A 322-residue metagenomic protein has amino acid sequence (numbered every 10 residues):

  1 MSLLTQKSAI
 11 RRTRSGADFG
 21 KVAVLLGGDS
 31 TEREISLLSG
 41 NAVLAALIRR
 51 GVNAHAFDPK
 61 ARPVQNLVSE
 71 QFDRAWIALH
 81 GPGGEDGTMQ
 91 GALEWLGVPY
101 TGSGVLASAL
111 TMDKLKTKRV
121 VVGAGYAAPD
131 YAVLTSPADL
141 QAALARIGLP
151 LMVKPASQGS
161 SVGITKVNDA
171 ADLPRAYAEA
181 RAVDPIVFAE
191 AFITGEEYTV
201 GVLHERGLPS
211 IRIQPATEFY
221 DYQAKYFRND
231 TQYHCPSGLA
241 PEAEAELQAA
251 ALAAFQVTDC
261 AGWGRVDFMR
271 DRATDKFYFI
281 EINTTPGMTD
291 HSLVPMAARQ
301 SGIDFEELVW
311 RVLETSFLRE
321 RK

Functional and structural regions predicted by a protein language model:
M1-R119, G123, V133-A142, T315-K322: ATP-binding N-terminal substructure of ATP-dependent carboxylate-amine bond-forming enzymes
S2-R12, A17-G20, G123-G125, A240-K322: ATP-dependent carboxylate activation and anion-phosphoryl transfer catalytic cores that bind Mg-ATP to form
S36, P129-Y131, L151-A178, E197 (+1 more regions): Glycine-rich phosphate-binding loop of ATP-grasp-fold ATP-dependent ligases
A54, P99-Y100, A128, L151 (+1 more regions): Hydrophobic beta-strand scaffold residues
H55-P59, V187, A191, A261-A273: A short glycine-rich, hydrophobically flanked beta-strand micro-motif that places a catalytic Asp/Glu for divalent metal
V121, R146-V162, P185-Y198: ATP-grasp fold ATP-binding core
L134, I164-D169, V202-H204, D271 (+2 more regions): Short beta-strand-to-turn element immediately C-terminal to the catalytic PLP-Schiff-base lysine in fold type I
N168-A249, F277-Y278: Phosphate-binding site of ATP-dependent enzymes
